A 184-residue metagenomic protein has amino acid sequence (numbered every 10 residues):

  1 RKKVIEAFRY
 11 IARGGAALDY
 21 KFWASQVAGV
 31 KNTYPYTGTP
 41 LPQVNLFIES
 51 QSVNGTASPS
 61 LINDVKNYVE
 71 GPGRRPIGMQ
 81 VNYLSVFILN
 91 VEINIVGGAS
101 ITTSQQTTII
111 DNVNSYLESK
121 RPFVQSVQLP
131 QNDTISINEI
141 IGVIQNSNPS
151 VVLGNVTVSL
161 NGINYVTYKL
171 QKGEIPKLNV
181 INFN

Functional and structural regions predicted by a protein language model:
R1-A7: Single conserved position on a long alpha-helix in the C-terminal lobe of the eukaryotic protein kinase
R9-D133: Carbohydrate-recognition loop of C-type lectin domains
T108-N184: An aromatic-glycine-centered, glycine-rich loop/turn in mixed alpha/beta architecture
